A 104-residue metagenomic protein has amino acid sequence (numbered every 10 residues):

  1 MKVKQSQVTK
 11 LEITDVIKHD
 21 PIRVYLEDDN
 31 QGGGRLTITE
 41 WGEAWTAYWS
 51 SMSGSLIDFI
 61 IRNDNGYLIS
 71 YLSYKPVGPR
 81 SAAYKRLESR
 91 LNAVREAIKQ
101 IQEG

Functional and structural regions predicted by a protein language model:
K4-A47: Amphipathic, interaction-prone secondary-structure segments
Q31-Y71: Intrinsically disordered, low-complexity regulatory segments enriched in Ser/Thr/Pro and charged residues
I57-G104: Mixed-charge, Lys/Arg-enriched low-complexity segments
